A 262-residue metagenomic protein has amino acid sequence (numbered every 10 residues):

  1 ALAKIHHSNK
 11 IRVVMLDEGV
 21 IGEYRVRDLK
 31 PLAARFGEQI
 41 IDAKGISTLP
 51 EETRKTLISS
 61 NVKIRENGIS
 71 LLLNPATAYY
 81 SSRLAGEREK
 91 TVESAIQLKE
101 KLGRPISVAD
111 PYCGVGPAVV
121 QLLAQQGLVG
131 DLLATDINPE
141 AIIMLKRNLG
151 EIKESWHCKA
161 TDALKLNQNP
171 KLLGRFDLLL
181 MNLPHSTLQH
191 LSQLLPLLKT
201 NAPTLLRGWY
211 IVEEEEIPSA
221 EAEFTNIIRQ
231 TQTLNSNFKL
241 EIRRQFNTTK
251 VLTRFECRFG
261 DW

Functional and structural regions predicted by a protein language model:
A1-W262: SAM-dependent transferase fold signal centered on methyltransferase-like domains, encompassing both Class I
